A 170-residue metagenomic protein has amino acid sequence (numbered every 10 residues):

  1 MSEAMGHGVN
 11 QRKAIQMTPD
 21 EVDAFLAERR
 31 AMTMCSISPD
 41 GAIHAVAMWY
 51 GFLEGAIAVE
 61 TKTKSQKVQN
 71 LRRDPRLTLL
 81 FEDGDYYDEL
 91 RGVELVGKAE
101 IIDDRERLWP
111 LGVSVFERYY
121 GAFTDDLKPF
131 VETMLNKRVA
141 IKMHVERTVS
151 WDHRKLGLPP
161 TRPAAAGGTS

Functional and structural regions predicted by a protein language model:
S2-M17, Y87-S170: Charged, gly/pro-rich active-site loop segments
T18-E21, H44-V46, K64-Q66, L127-P129: A generic local structural motif
V22, K64-K67, R107-G112: Amphipathic alpha-helical interface surfaces
F25-E28: Short proline/glycine- and basic residue-enriched helix-capping loop/turn segments at helix->loop/beta transitions
R30-T63, Q69-L71, T78-E82, R91-E94: Short beta-strand segments
R76-L77, P160: Glycine-rich, phosphate-binding/catalytic loops in enzymes
